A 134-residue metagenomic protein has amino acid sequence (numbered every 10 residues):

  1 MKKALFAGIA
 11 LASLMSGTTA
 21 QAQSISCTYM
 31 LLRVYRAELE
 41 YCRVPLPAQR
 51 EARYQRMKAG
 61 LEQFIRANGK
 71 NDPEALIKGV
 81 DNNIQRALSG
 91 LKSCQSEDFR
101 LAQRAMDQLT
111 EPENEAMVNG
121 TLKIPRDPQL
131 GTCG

Functional and structural regions predicted by a protein language model:
A4-M15: Sec-dependent N-terminal signal peptides
L5-A7, Y29-L32, R100: Generic hydrophobic secondary-structure signal
T18-A22: Sec/Tat signal peptide C-region and signal peptidase I cleavage site
Q23-E74, K78: Short N-proximal segments of mature Sec-exported proteins
M57-G134: Compact alpha-helical subdomains of small soluble proteins
